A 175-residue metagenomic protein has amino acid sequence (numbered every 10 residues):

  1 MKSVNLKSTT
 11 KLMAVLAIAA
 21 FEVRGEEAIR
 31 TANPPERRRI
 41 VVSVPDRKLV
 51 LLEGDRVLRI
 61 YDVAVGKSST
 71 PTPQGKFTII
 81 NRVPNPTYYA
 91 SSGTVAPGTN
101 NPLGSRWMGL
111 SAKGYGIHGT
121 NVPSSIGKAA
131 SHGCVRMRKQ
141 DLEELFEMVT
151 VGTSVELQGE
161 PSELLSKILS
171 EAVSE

Functional and structural regions predicted by a protein language model:
M1-R37, L165-E175: N-terminal secretory targeting signals
F21-K76, N81, P97, R106: Cell wall/extracellular polymer interaction/catalysis modules
R30-P35, S92-E175: Exported/periplasmic cell-wall-interacting domains
K48, L58, N85-T87, S124-S125 (+1 more regions): Short beta-strands and strand-coil junctions in structured, solvent-facing domains, enriched
L49-L51, T72, P86-S91, H118: Short, solvent-exposed loop/turn elements at domain surfaces
D55, N85, P161-L164: Short, charged beta-turn/beta-strand-edge "cap" motif at the junction between a beta-strand and an adjacent loop
V63-K67, N85, N121-P123: Short, solvent-exposed aromatic-acidic interface loops
